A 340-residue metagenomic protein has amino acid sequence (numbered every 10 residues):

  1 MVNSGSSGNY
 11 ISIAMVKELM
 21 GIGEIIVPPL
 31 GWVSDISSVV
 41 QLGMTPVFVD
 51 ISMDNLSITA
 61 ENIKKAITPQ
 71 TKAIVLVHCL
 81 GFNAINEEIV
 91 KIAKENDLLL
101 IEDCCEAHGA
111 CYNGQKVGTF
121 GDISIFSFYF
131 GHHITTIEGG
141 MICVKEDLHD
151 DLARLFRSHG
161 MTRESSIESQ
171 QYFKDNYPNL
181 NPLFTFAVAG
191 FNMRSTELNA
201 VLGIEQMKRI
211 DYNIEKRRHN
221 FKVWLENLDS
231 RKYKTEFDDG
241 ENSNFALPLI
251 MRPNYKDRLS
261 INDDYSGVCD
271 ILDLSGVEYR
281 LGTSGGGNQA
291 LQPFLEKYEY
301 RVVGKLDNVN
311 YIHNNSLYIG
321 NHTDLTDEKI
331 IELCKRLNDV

Functional and structural regions predicted by a protein language model:
M1, V27, I142: Conserved SAM-binding loop
M1-E24, S38-V40, F48-D50, Q115: Phosphate-binding glycine-rich loop
G5, E61, K65, A73-V77 (+4 more regions): PLP-dependent aminotransferase class I/II
L30-I36: Conserved coil-to-alpha-helix start sites within the AMP-binding
S37-V39, I92, L198: Hydrophobic/aromatic ligand-binding patch that stacks against planar heteroaromatic rings of cofactors or nucleotides
G43: Structured binding elements
D54-T136, M141-D151: Active-site phosphate-binding strand-loop segment of PLP-dependent enzymes
